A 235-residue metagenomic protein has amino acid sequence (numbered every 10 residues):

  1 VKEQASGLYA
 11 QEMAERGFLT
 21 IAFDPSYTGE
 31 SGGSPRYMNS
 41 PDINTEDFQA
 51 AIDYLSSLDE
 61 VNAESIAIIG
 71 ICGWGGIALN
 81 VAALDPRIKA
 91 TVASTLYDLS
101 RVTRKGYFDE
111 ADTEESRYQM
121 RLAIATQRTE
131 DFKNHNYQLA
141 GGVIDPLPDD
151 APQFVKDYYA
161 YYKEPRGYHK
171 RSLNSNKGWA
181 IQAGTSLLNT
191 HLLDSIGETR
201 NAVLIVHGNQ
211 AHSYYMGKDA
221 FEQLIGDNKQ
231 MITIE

Functional and structural regions predicted by a protein language model:
V1-E12, P25, G217: The serine-hydrolase catalytic nucleophile loop
A5, M38-D59: Alpha/beta-hydrolase active-site loop
A10-G32: Conserved alpha/beta-hydrolase
D59-C72, V203: Alpha/beta-hydrolase fold nucleophile elbow
L79-K163: Alpha/beta-hydrolase-fold enzymes
T199, I205-H207: Short beta-strand/loop motif that positions the catalytic acidic residue of the alpha/beta-hydrolase fold
H207-K218: Conserved alpha/beta-hydrolase "acid-adjacent" motif
L224-E235: Catalytic histidine neighborhood in serine/cysteine hydrolases with alpha/beta-hydrolase-type architecture
